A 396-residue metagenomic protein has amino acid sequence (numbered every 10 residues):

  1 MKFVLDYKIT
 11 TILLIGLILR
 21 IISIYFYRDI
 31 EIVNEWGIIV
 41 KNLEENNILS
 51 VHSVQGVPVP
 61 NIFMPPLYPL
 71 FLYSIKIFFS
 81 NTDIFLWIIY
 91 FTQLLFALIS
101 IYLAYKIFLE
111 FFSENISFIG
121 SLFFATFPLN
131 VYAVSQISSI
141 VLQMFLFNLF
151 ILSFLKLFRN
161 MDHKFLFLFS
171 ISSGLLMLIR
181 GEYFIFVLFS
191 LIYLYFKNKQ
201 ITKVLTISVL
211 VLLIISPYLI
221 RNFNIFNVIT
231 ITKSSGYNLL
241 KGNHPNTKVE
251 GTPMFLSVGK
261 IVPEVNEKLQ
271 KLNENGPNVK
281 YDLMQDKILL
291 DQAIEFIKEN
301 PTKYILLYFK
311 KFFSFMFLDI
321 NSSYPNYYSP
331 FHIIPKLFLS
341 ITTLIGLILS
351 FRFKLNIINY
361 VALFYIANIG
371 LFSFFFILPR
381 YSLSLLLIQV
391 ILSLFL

Functional and structural regions predicted by a protein language model:
T10, F91-F112, L149, S153 (+1 more regions): Transmembrane-helix motifs of polytopic, lipid-linked glycan transferases
G16-L19, S117-P128, L152, S173-M177: Short helix- or helix-capping micro-motifs that position conserved polar/aromatic residues at function-defining sites
I21, I32-P60, L67-L70, I77 (+1 more regions): Extracytosolic helix-loop segments that constitute the early lumenal/periplasmic catalytic or substrate-binding loops
P66, L70, F78-I99, S121 (+2 more regions): Loop-to-helix entry region of an early transmembrane alpha helix in multi-pass inner-membrane enzymes
I101-T126, M144-F145, K164, N356-N359: Transmembrane-helix signature of polytopic, membrane-embedded enzymes that assemble or transfer cell-envelope glycans
F111-E114, F150-L168, L176, L194-N198: Membrane-interface transmembrane helices that cradle and orient dolichyl/undecaprenyl
L129-L142: Short acidic/glycine- and proline-prone juxtamembrane loop motifs at membrane-interface regions of multi-pass membrane
F226-K310: Membrane-proximal stem/loop segments at transmembrane-domain junctions that anchor or position
